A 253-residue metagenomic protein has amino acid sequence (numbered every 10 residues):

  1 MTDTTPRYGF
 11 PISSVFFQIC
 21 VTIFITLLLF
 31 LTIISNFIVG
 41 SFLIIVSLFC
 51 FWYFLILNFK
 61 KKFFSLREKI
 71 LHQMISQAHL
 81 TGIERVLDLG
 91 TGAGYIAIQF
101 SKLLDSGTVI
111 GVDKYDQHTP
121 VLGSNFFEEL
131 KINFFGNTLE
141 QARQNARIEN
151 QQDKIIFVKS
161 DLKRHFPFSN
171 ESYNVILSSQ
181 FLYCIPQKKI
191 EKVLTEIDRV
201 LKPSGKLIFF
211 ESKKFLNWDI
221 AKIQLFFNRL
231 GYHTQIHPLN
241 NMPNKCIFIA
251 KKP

Functional and structural regions predicted by a protein language model:
P6-F17, C50-A78: Class I SAM-dependent methyltransferase Rossmann-like catalytic core, especially the SAM/SAH-binding loop
I83-G92: Conserved class I S-adenosyl-L-methionine
A93-D105: Conserved SAM-binding loop of SAM-dependent methyltransferases across substrates and taxa, primarily the Class I
L104, I185-P186, L201-P203: Helix-to-beta-strand junctions that scaffold the AdoMet/dcAdoMet cofactor pocket in Class I SAM-dependent enzymes
E128-R164: S-adenosyl-L-methionine
K163-I176: A short acidic, Gly/Pro-enriched loop at the edge of an enzyme's catalytic core that lines a small-molecule cofactor
E191-P203: A short glycine-rich, Lys/Arg-flanked "PGG" loop and its adjoining helix->strand segment in the class I
S204-E211: Conserved beta-strand signature within the Rossmann-like core of class I S-adenosyl-L-methionine
